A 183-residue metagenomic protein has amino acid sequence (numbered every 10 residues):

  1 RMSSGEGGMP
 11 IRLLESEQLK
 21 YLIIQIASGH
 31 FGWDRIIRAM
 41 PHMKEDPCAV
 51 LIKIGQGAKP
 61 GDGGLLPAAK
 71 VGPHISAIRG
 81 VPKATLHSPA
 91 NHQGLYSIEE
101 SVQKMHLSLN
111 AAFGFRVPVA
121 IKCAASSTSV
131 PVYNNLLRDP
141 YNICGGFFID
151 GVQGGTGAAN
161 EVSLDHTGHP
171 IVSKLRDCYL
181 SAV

Functional and structural regions predicted by a protein language model:
R1-Q93, S97-V102: N-terminal capping/small domains of soluble enzymes
T85, P89-V183: Glycine-rich phosphate/ribose-binding loops and adjacent secondary-structure elements that form binding surfaces
